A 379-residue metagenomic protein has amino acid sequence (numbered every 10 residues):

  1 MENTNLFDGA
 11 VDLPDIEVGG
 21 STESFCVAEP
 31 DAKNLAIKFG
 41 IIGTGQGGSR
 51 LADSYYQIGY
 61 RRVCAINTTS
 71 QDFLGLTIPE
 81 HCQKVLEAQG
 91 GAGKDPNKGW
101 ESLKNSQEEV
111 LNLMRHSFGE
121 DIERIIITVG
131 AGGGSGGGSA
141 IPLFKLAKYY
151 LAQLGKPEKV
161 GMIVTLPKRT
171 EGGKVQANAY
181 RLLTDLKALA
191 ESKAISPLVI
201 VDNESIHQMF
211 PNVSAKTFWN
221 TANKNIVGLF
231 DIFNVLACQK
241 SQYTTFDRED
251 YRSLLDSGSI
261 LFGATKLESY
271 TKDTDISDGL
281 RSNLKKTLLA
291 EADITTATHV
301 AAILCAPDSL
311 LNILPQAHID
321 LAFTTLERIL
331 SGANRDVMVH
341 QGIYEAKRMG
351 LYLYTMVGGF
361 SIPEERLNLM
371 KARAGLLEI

Functional and structural regions predicted by a protein language model:
E2-I379: Tubulin/FtsZ superfamily GTPase core signature
